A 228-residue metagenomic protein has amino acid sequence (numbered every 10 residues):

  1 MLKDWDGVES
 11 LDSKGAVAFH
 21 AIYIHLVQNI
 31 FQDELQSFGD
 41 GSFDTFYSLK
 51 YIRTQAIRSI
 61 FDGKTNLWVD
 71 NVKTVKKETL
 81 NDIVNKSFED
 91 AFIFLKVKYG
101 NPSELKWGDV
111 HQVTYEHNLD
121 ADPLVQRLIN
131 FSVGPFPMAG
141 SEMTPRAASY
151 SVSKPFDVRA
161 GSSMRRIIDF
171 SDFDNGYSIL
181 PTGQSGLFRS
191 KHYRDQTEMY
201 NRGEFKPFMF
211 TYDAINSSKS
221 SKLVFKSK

Functional and structural regions predicted by a protein language model:
M1-K228: Long, compositionally biased non-active-site segments enriched in small/hydrophobic residues and glycine
